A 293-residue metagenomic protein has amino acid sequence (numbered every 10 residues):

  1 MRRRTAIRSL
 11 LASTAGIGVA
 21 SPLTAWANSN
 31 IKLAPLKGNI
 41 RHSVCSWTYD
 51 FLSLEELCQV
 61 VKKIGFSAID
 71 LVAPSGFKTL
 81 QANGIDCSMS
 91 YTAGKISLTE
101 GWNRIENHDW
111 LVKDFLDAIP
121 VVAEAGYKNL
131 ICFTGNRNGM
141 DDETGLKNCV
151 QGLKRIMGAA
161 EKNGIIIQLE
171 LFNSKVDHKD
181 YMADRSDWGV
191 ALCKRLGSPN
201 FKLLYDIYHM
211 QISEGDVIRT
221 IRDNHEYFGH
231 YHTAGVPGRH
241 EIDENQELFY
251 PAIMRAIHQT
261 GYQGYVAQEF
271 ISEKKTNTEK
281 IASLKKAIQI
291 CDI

Functional and structural regions predicted by a protein language model:
R2-R41, S46-K62, G126-K128, A183-Y205 (+1 more regions): Histidine-acidic metal/acid-base catalytic patches
L10-G18, N28, A34-L36, T99-K202 (+1 more regions): Active-site acidic/histidine proton-transfer and metal-coordination neighborhood in alpha/beta enzyme cores
T48-D50, A73-S75, A93-K95, N136-N138 (+4 more regions): Active-site-proximal loop/turn and secondary-structure-junction residues that shape catalytic pockets, frequently
L57-G76: Catalytic domains of carbohydrate-active enzymes, especially glycoside hydrolases
F77-Y91, C149, I165: Short acidic, glycine/proline-enriched helix-loop-strand junctions
